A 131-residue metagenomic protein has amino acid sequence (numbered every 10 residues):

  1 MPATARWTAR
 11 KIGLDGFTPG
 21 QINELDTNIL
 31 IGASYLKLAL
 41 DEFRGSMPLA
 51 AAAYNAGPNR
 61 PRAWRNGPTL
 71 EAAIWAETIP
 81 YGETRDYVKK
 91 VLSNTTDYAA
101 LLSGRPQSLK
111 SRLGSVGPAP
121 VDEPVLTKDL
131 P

Functional and structural regions predicted by a protein language model:
M1-D15, L25-K37, N59, V91: Substrate-binding/active-site groove segments that recognize and process beta-1,4-linked N-acetyl-hexosamine
P2, E24, A63, E77 (+3 more regions): Generic structural "secondary-structure junction" signal
P2-A3, W7, Q21-I22, S46 (+2 more regions): Helical anchoring/docking segments at protein termini
K11-T27, D41, A76-G82: Short, contiguous acidic/charged loop-to-helix segments that flank catalytic cores in large enzymes
A33, P68, A119-P120: Short alpha-helix boundary/capping motifs
K37-R44: Hydrophobic alpha-helical bundle architecture
G45-G104: Catalytic and substrate-binding regions of cell-wall glycan-acting enzymes that process beta-1,4-linked
T78, N94-P131: Gram-negative outer-membrane assembly/targeting C-terminal domains
